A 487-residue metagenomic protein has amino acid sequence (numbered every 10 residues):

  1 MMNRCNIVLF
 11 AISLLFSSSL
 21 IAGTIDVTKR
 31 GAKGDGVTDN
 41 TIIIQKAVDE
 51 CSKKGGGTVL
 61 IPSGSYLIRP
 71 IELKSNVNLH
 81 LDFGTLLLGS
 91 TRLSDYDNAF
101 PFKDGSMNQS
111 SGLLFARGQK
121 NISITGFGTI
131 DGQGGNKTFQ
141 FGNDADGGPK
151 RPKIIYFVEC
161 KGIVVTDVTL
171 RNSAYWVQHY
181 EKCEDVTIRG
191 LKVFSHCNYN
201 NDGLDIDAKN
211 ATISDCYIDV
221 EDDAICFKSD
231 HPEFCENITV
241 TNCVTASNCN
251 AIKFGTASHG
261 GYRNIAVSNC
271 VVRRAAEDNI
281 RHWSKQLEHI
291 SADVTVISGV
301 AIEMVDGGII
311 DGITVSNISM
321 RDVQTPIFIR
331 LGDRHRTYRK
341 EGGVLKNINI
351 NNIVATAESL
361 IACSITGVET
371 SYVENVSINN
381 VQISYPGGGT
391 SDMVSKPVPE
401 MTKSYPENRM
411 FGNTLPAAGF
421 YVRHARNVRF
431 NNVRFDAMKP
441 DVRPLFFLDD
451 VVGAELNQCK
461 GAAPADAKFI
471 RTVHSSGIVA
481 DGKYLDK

Functional and structural regions predicted by a protein language model:
M1-L9: Bacterial N-terminal signal peptides that target proteins for export
L9-S19: Bacterial N-terminal signal peptides
I21-K487: Extracellular/periplasmic carbohydrate-active domains that bind, remodel, or depolymerize complex polysaccharides
